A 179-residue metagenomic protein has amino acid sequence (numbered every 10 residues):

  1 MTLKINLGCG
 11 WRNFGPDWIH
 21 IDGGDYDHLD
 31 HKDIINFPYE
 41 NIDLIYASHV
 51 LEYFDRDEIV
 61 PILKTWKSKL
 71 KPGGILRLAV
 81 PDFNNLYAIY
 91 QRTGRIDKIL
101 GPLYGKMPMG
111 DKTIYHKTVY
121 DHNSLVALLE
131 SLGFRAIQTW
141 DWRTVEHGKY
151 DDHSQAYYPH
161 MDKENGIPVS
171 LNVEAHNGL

Functional and structural regions predicted by a protein language model:
L3, D17, A136: Residues at the starts of beta-strands that form the adenosine-phosphate
L3, D43-L44: Structural motif
L3-G10: Conserved class I S-adenosyl-L-methionine
I5, I21, S48, P81: Active-site flanking residues adjacent to catalytic metal/cofactor-binding acidic residues
W11-Y39, A47, D141-W142, H147-K163: Adenosine-cofactor binding site in Rossmann-like domains, unifying the SAM/SAH pocket of S-adenosylmethionine-dependent
L44-V50, I59: A short beta-strand submotif of the Rossmann-like class I SAM-dependent methyltransferase core that lines
R56-T65, K69-K71, I75-G178: S-adenosyl-L-methionine-dependent methyltransferase catalytic module, highlighting the catalytic core
